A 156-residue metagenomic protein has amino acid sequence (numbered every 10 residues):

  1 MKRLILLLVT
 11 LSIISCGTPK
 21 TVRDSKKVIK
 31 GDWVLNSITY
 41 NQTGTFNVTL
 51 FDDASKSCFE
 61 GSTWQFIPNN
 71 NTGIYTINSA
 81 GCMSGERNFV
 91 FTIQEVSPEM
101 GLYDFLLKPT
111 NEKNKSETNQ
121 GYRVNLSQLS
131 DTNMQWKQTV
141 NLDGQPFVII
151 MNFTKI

Functional and structural regions predicted by a protein language model:
M1-L4, G17: Positively charged n-region of N-terminal signal peptides that target proteins for export
I5-V9: Sec-dependent signal peptide hydrophobic core
S12-S15: C-terminal motif of bacterial Sec signal peptides marking the signal peptidase cleavage site
G17-V34: N-terminal helix-cap/turn-to-beta initiation motif at the start of protein domains
K30-Y40, L50, N133-T139: Buried hydrophobic residues that stabilize the cores of well-folded domains
N36-N70, P146: Short, solvent-exposed loop/hinge segments that bridge or flank secondary-structure elements
Y40-N41, G61-L129: Contiguous, well-ordered beta-strand patches that form the walls/edges of small beta-barrel/beta-sandwich domains
F89-E95, N133-I156: Edge beta-strand at a domain terminus
